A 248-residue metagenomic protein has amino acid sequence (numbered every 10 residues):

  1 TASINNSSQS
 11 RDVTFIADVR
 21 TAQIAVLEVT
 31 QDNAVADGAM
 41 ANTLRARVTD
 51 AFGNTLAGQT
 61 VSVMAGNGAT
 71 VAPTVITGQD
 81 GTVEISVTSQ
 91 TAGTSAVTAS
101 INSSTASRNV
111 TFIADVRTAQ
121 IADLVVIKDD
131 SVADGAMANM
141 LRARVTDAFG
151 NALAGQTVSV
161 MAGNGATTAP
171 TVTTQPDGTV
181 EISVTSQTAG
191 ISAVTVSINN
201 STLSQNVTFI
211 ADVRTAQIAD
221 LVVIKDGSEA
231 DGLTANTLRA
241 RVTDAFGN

Functional and structural regions predicted by a protein language model:
T1-N248: The feature marks long extracellular or luminal low-complexity segments
